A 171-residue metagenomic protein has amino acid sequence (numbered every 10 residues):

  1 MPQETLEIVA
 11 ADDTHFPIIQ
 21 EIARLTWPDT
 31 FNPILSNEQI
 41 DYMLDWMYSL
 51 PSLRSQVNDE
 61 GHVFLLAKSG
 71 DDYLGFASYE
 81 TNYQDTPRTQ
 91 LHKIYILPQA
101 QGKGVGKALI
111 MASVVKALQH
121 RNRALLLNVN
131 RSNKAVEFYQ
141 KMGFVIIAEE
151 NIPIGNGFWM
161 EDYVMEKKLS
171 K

Functional and structural regions predicted by a protein language model:
Q3-E4, A10-F16, Q20-Q99, I110-K116 (+3 more regions): Acetyl-CoA-dependent GNAT
T89, R121-V136, Q140-M142, E149-K171: C-terminal "cap" of GNAT-fold acetyltransferases
L97-Q99, K103, R131: Active-site acidic-Proline motif in GNAT/NAT acetyltransferases
G104, G143: Short glycine-rich hinge loops at helix-strand junctions in the catalytic core of two-component histidine kinases
K107: Residues forming the Rossmann-fold NAD(P)(H) cofactor-binding site
